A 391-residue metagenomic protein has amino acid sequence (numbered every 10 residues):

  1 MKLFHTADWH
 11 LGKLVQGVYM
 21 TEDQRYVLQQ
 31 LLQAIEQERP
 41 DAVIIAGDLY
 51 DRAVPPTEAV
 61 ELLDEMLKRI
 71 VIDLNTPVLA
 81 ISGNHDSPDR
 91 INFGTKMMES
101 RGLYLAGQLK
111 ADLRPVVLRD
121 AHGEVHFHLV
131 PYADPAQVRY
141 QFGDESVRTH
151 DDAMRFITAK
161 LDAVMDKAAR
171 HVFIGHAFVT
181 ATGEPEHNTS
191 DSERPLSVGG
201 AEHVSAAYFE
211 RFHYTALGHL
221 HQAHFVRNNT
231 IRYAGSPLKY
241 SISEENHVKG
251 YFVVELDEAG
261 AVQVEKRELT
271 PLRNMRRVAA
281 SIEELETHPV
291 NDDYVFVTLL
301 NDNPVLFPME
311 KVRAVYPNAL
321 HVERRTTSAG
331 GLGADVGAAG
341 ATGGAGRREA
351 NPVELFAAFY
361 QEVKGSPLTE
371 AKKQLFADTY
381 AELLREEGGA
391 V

Functional and structural regions predicted by a protein language model:
M1-K68, N75, F173, D378 (+3 more regions): N-terminal active-site segment of His-dependent metallophosphoesterases
T6-A7, V43-D48, P77-N84, Y104-L109 (+3 more regions): Active-site neighborhood of phospho(di)ester-bond hydrolases with catalytic His/Asp-centered motifs
H10, P40-E58, N75-D89, A177-G200: Active-site neighborhood of divalent metal-dependent phosphoester/pyrophosphate hydrolases
L14-Q16, L49-L67, S82-R101, G107 (+1 more regions): Metal-dependent catalytic neighborhoods of phosphoester/phosphodiester hydrolases
Q37, A42, E255-V391: Accessory, non-catalytic peripheral segments of nucleic-acid enzymes
F93-V198: Conserved catalytic scaffold of divalent metal-dependent phosphoesterases
L113-A121, V125, V130, I231-Y294: Binuclear metal-dependent phosphoesterase catalytic core
T180-A181, P185-V262: Conserved beta-sheet core of the metallophosphoesterase superfamily
